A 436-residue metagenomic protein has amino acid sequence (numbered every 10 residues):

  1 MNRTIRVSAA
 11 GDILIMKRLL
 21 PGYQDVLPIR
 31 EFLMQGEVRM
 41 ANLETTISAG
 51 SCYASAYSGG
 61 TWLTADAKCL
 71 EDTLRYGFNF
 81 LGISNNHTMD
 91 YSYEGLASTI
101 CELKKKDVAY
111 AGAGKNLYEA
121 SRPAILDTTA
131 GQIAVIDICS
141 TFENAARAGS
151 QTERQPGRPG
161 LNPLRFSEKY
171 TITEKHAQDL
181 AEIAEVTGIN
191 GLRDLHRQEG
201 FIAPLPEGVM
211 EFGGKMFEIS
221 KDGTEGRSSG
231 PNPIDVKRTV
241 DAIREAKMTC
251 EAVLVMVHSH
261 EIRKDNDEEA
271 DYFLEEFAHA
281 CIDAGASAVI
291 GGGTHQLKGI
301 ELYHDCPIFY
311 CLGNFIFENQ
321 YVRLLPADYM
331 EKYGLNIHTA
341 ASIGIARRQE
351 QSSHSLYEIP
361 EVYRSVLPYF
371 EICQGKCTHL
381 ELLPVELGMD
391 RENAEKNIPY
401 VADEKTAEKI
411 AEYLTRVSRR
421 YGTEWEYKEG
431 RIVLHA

Functional and structural regions predicted by a protein language model:
M1-A436: Acidic, metal/ion-coordinating pockets
